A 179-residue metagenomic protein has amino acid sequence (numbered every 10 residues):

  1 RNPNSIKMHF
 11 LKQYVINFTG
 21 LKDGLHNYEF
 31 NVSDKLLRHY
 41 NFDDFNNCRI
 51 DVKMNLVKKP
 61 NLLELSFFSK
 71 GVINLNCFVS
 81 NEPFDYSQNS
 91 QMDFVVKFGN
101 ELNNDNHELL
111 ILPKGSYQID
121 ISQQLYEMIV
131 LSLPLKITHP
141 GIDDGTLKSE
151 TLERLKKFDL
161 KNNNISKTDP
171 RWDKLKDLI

Functional and structural regions predicted by a protein language model:
R1-G20, G99-I179: Charge-rich, low-complexity linker and terminal segments
N2-N76: A positional/architectural concept
Y28-F30, M54, F67-S69, Q88-F94 (+2 more regions): A structural signal for short, well-ordered beta-strand segments
V32-D34, F94-N100, L135: Non-catalytic surface loops within mature trypsin-like serine protease
D43, S90-D93, I142: A generic "cationic amphipathic patch" detector
N47-D51, I73, F84-Q88, L112-G115 (+2 more regions): Short, low-complexity, polar/charged sequence segments that are solvent-exposed and flexible
N74-F78, E82, I119, S166: Ordered, soluble secondary-structure elements with a strong preference for glycine-centered loop motifs and nearby
N76-D105: Helix-adjacent hinge/juxtasegments
